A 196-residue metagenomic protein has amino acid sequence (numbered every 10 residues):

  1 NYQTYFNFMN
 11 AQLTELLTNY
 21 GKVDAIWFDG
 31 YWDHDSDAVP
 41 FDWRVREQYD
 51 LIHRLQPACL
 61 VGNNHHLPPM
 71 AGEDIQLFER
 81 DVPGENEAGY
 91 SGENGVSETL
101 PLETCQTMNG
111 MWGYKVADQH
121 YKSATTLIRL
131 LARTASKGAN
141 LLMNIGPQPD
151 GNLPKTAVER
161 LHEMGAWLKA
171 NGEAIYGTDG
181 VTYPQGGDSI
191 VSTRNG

Functional and structural regions predicted by a protein language model:
N1-G196: Mature catalytic domains of secreted/periplasmic carbohydrate-active enzymes
